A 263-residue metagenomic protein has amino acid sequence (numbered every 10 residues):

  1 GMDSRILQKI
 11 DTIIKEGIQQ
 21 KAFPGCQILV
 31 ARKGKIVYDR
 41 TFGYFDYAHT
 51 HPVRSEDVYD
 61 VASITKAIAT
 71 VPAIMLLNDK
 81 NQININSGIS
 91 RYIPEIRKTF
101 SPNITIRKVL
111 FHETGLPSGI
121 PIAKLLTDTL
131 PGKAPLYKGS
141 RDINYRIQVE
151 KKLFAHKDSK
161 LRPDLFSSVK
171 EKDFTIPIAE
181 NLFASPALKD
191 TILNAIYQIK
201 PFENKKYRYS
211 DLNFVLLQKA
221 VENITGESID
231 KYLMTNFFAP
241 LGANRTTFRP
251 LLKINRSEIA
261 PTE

Functional and structural regions predicted by a protein language model:
G1, V58-D60, P94-R97, F202-K206 (+1 more regions): Second-shell loop/turn segments in exported
M2-V61, Q82-N84, L193-Y197: Short, conserved catalytic-motif segment at the N-terminal edge
I6, I10, V61, T65 (+5 more regions): Hydrophobic (often cysteine-bearing) scaffold residues that line and stabilize catalytic clefts of nucleotide/cofactor
D11, K15, Q19, I74-M75 (+4 more regions): Solvent-exposed, non-membrane alpha-helical residues enriched in polar/charged side chains
I14, I28, G34, V58-N86 (+1 more regions): Active-site SXXK
V30-K33, S90-R97, I106: Acidic helix-start/capping segments at beta-turn-to-alpha-helix junctions
I85-T99, P240-L241: Short, glycine/proline-biased beta-turn/loop segments that scaffold the active-site neighborhood
P102-E263: Short, surface-exposed loop or secondary-structure junction motifs that flank catalytic or metal-binding residues
